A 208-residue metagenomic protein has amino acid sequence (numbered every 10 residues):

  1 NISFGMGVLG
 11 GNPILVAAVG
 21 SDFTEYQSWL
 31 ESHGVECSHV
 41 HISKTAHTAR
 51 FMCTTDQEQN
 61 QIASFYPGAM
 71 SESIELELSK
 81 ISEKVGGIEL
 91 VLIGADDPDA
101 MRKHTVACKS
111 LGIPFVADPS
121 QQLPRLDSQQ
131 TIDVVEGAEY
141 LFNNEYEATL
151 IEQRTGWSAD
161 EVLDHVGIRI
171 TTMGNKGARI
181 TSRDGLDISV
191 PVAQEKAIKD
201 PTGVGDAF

Functional and structural regions predicted by a protein language model:
N1, M6, N144, T172 (+1 more regions): Short, conserved phosphate/pyrophosphate- and ester-handling motifs at nucleotide-, phospho-/glycolipid
N1-R50: Substrate-binding N-lobe of the ribokinase-like
H39-S43, C53-L90, A95: Conserved phosphate-binding/catalytic loop of the ribokinase/pfkB sugar-kinase fold
R50-T54, I62, G177-T181: Short beta-strand scaffold segments in enzyme catalytic cores
F51, P114, Y140, G167-I168: Proline-centered loop/turn at the N-terminus of a beta-strand
V85-G86, V135, L163: A short, aliphatic-rich alpha-helical micro-motif
L90-A159, K176-A178: Conserved beta-alpha-beta core of the PfkB/ribokinase-like small-molecule kinase fold
G156-F208: Conserved phosphate-binding/catalytic region of the ribokinase-like
